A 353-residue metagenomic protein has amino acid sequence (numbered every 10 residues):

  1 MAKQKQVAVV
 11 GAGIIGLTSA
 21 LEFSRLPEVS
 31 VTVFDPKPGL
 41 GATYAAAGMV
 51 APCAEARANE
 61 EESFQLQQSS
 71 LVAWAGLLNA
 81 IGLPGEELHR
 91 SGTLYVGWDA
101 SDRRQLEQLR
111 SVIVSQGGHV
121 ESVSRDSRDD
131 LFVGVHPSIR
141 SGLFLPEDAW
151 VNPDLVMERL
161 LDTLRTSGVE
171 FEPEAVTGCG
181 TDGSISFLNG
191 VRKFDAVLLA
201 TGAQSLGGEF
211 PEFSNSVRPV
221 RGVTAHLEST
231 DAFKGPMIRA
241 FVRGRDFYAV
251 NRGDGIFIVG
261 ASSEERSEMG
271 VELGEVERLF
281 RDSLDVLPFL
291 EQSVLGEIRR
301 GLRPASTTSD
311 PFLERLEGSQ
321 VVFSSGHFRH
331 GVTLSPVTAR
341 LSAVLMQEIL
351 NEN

Functional and structural regions predicted by a protein language model:
K5-T32: N-terminal Rossmann-like FAD-binding beta1-loop-alpha1 element of flavoenzymes
A8-V10, R192-Q204, A339: Short hydrophobic core segments
T18-L26, P36, G48-M49, P84-L88 (+1 more regions): Active-site substrate-recognition segment that forms the wall of the catalytic cavity or substrate channel
D35, S124-R125, E172-A175, E297-R299: Short loop/edge segments at beta-strand edges and connector loops that shape dinucleotide/nucleotide cofactor-binding
M49-L131: Dinucleotide-binding Rossmann-like beta1-alpha1 core, especially the glycine-rich loop that anchors the ADP
P84-G97, Q116, E121-S167, S262-R266 (+1 more regions): Helix-loop-beta segment of a Rossmann-like dinucleotide-binding subdomain
E170-S184: A conserved short coil-to-beta-strand element within the FAD-binding core of flavoproteins
S293-N353: C-terminal catalytic lobe of FAD-dependent flavoproteins
